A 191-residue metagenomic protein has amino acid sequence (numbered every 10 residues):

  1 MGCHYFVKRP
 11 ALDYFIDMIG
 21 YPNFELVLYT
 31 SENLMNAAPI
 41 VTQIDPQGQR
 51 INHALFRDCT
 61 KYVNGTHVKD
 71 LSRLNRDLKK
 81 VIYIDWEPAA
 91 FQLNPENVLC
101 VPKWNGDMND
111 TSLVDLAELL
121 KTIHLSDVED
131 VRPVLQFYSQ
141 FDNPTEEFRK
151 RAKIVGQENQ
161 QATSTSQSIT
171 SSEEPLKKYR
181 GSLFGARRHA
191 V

Functional and structural regions predicted by a protein language model:
M1-D13, D17: Active-site neighborhood of HAD-like aspartate-dependent phosphohydrolases
F6, T30-S31: Conserved beta-strand/loop elements of the cytosolic catalytic core of P-type E1-E2 ATPases, chiefly in the P-domain
P22, N33-V191: C-terminal cap/substrate-recognition subdomain and adjoining C-terminal extension of metal-dependent phosphatase-like
N23-V27: Short active-site oxyanion
